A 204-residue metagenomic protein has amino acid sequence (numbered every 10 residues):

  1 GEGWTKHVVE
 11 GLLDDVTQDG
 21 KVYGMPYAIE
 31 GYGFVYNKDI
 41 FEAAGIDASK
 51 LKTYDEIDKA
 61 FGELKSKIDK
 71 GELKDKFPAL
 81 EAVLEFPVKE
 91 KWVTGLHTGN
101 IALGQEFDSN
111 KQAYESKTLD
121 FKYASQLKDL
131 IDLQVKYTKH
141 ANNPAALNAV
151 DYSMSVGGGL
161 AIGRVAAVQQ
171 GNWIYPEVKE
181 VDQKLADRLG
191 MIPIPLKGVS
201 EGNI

Functional and structural regions predicted by a protein language model:
G1-E10, D15-T17, D39-G45, K52 (+3 more regions): Extracytoplasmic "Venus flytrap"/periplasmic binding protein-like
G1-G31, D75-P78, H97: Hinge/lid segment of periplasmic solute-binding proteins
Y32-Y36: Short glycine- and hydrophobic/aromatic-rich loop-to-beta-strand nucleating segment in the catalytic cores
E42-A44, V181-I204: Extracytoplasmic/periplasmic substrate-recognition and gating elements
G45-A48, V135-D151, R164, D182-R188: A local structural motif
K52-D58, A146-A161: Short helix-initiation/N-cap motifs at beta->coil->alpha
F61-G62, A113-A149, I194: Glycine-centered hinge/linker elements that transmit conformational signals in sensory and ligand-binding systems
Q170-V178: Beta->alpha turn/N-cap motifs
